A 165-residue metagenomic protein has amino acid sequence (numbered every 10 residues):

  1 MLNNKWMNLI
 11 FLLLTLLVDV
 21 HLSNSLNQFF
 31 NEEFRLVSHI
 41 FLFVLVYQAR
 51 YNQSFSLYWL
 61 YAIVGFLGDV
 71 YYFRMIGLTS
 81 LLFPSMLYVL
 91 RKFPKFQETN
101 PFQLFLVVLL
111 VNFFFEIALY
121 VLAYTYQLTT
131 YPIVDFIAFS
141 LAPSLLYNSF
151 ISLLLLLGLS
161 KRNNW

Functional and structural regions predicted by a protein language model:
M1-W165: Terminal, non-globular segments
